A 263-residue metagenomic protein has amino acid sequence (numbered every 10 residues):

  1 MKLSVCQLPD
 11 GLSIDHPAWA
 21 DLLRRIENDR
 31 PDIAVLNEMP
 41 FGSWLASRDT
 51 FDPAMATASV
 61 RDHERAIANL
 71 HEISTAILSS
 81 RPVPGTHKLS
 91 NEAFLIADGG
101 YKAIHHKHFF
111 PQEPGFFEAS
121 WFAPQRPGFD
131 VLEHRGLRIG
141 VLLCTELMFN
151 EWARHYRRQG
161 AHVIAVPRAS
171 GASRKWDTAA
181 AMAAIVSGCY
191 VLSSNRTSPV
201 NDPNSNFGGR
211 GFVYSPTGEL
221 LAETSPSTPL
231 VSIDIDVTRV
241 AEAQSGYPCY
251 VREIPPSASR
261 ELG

Functional and structural regions predicted by a protein language model:
M1-L12, V35, E92, I104 (+2 more regions): Active-site-proximal beta-strand elements of phosphoester/diester hydrolases
C6, H105, L132, S194 (+2 more regions): Hydrophobic residues at beta-strand termini and immediately following loops that shape nucleotide-binding pockets
D15-R24, M148-R154: Short, acidic/polar
P17-D98, A172-C189: Cys-nucleophile CN-hydrolase/nitrilase-fold catalytic domain and related Cys-dependent amidase chemistry that acts on
D62-A76, M148-V231: CN hydrolase (nitrilase-like) catalytic-core segments centered on the catalytic cysteine and neighboring Lys/Glu
S79-R81, N91-L95, D130, G211-V213 (+1 more regions): Short beta-strand scaffold segments in enzyme catalytic cores
P84-Q159, K175-T178, M182, E242-C249: Active-site catalytic loop in hydrolytic enzyme cores
T238-G263: A short C-terminal boundary segment appended to hydrolase-like catalytic domains
